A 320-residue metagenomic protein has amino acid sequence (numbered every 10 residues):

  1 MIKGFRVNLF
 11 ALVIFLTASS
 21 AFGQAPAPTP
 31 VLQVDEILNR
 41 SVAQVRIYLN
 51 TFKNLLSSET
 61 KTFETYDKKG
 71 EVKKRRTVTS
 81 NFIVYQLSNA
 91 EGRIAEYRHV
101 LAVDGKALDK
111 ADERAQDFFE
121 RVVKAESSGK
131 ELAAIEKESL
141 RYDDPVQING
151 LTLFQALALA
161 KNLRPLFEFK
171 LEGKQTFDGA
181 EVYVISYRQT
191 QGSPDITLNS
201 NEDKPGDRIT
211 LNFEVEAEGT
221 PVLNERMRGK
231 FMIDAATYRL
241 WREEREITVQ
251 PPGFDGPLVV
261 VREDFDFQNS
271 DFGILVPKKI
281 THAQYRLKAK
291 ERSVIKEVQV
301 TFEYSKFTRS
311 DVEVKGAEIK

Functional and structural regions predicted by a protein language model:
M1-F5: N-terminal secretory signal peptides that target proteins for export/translocation
R6, L12, K170-E172: Short, charged beta->alpha transition segments
N8-S20: Bacterial N-terminal signal peptides
Q24-R228, A236-W241, I247-V261, N269-I274 (+1 more regions): Structured extracytoplasmic
D264: Phosphoinositide-dependent membrane-docking surfaces
I280: Active-site-adjacent segment of 2-oxoglutarate/Fe(II) JmjC oxygenases
